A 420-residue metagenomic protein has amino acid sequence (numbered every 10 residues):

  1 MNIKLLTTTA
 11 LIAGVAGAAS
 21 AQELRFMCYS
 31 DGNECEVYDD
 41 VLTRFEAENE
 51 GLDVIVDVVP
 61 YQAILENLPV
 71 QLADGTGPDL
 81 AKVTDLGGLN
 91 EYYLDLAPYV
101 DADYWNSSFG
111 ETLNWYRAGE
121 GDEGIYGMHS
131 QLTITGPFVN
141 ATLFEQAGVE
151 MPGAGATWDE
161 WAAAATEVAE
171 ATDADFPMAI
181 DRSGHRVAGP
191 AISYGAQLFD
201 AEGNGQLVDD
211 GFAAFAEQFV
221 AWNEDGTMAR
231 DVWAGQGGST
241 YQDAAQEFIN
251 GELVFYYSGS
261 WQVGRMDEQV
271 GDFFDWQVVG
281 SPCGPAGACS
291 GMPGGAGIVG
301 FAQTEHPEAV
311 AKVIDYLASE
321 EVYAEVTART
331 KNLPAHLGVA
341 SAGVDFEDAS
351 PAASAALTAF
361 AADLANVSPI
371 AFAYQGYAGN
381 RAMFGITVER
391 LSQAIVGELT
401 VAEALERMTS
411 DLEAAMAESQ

Functional and structural regions predicted by a protein language model:
Q22-D31, L52-D57, D79-L80, Y126 (+2 more regions): Short, well-ordered beta-strand elements
L24-D40, V59, T133, Q375-G379: Extracytoplasmic "Venus flytrap"
G32-D53, T387, L405: Short, polar/charged alpha-helical segment
A47-E48, A147, E224-M228, E268-L337: Extracytoplasmic/periplasmic substrate-recognition and gating elements
T84-I134: Hinge/lid segment of periplasmic solute-binding proteins
A165-T166, N204-G237, D267, S281: Glycine-centered hinge/linker elements that transmit conformational signals in sensory and ligand-binding systems
W261-G264, G300-R381: Mature extracytoplasmic/periplasmic domains
A355-E413: C-terminal capping/gating helix-and-loop segments adjacent to ligand/active sites or protein-protein/ligand interfaces
